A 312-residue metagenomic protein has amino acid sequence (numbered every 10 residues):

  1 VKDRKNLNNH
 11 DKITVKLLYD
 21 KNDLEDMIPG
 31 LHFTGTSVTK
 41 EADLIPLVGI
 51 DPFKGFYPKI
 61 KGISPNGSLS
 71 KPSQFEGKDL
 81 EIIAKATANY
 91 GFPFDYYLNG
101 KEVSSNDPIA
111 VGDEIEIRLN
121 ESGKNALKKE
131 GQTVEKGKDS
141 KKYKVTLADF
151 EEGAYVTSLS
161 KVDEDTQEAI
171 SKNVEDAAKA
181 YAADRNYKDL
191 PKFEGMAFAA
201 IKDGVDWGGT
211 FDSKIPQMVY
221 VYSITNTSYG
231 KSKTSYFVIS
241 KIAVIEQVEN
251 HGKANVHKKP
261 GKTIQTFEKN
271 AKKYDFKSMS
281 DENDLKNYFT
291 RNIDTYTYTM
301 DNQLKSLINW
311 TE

Functional and structural regions predicted by a protein language model:
V1-K179: Beta-rich interaction/scaffold domains
N6-N9, N22, N66, N89 (+15 more regions): Detector for Asparagine
D163-A197, I201-K202: Extracytoplasmic/periplasm-facing segments of secreted or lipoprotein envelope proteins
Y187-E312: A eukaryote-biased signal for long
